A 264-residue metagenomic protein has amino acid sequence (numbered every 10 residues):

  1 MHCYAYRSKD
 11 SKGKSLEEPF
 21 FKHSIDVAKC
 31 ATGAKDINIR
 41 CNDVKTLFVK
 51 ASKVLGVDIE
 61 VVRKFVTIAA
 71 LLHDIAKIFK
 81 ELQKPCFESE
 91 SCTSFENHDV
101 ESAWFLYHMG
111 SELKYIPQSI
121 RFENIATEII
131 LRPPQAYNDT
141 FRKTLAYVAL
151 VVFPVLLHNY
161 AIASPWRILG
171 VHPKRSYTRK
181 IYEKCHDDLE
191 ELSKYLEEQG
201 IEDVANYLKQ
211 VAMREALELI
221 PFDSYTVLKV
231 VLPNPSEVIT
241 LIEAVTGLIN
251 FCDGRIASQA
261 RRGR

Functional and structural regions predicted by a protein language model:
M1-R264: Metal-dependent phosphohydrolase cores
